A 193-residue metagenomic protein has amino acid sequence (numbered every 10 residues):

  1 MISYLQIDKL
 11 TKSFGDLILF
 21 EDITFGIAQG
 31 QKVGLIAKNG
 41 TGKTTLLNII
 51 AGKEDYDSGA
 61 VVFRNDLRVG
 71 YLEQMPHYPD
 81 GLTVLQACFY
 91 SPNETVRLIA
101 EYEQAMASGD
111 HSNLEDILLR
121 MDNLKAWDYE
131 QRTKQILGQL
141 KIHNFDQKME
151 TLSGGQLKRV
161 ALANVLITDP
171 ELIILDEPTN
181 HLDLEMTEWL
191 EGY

Functional and structural regions predicted by a protein language model:
M1-Y193: ABC ATP-binding cassette signature C-motif
